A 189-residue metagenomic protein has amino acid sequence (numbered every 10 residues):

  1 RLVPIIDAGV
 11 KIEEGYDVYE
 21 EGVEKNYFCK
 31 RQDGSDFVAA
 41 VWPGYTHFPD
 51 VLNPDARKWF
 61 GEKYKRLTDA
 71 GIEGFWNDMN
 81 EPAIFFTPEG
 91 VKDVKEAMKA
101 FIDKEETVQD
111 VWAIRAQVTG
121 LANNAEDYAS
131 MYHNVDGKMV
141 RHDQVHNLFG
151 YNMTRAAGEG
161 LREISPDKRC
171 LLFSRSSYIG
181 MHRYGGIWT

Functional and structural regions predicted by a protein language model:
R1-T189: Catalytic-domain carbohydrate-binding cleft regions of carbohydrate-active enzymes
